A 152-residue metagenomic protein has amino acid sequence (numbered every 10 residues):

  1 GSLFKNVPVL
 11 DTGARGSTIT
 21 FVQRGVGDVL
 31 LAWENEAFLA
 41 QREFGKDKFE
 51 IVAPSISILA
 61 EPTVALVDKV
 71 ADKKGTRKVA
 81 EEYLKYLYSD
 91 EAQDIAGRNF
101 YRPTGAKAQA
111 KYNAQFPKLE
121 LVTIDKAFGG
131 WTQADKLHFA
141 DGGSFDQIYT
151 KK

Functional and structural regions predicted by a protein language model:
G1-P54: Ligand-binding pocket segment of bilobal, Venus flytrap-like solute-binding proteins
F4, T20-Q23, D47, L66 (+3 more regions): A near-ubiquitous, low-amplitude feature marking generic local secondary-structure context
D11, L30, P54-S57, K73-A80 (+1 more regions): Solvent-exposed, acidic/flexible segments
N35-L39, I56-L59, V70-D72, R102: Solvent-exposed loop/turn segments at secondary-structure junctions within structured extracellular/periplasmic domains
E43-F44, I56-I58, N113-F116: A generic structural signal for short, solvent-exposed coil/turn residues that cap or connect secondary-structure
A60-V64: Small-molecule pocket liners
K69-K152: Extracellular/periplasmic juxtamembrane helices and adjacent flexible linkers that interface with membrane partners
